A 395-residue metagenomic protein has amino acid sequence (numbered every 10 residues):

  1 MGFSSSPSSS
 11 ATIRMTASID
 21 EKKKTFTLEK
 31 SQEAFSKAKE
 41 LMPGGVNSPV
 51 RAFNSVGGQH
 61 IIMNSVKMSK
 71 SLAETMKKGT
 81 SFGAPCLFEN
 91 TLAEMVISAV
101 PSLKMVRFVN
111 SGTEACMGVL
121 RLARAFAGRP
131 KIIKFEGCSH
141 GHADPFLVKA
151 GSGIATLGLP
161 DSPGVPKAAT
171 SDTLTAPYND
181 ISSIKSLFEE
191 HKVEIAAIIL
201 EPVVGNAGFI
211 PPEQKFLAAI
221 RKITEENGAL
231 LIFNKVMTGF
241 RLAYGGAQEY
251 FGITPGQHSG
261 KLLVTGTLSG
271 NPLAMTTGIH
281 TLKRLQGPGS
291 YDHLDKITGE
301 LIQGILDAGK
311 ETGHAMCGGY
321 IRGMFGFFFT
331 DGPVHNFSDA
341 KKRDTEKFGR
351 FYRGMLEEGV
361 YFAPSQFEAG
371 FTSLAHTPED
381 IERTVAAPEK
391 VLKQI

Functional and structural regions predicted by a protein language model:
F3, T16-I395: Conserved N-terminal phosphate-binding loop of PLP-dependent enzymes in the Aspartate aminotransferase
S4-S10: Low-acidity, Ser/Thr- and Arg-rich intrinsically disordered low-complexity segments
